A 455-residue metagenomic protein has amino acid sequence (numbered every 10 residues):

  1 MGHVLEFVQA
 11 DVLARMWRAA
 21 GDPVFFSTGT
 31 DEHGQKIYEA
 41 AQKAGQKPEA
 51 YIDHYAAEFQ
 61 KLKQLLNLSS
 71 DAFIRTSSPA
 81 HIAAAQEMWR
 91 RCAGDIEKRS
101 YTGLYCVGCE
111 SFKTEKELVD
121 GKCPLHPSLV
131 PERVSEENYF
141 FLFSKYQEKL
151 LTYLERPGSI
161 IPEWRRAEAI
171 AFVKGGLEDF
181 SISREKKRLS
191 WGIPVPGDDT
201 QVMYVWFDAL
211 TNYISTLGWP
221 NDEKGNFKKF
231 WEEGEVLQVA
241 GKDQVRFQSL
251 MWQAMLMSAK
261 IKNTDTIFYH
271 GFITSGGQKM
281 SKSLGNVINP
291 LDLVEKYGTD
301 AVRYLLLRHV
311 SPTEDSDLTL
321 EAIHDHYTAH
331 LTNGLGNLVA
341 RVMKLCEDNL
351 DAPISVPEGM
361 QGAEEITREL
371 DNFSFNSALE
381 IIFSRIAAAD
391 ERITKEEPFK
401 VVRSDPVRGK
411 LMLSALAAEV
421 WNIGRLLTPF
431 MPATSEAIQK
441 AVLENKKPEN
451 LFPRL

Functional and structural regions predicted by a protein language model:
M1-D95: N-terminal Rossmann-like or analogous alpha/beta NTP/dinucleotide-binding catalytic cores that position adenine
M1-T28, A80-E87, K122-D348, I354 (+1 more regions): Structured secondary-structure scaffolds
F25, G29, Q46, Y101-L104 (+4 more regions): Basic, alpha-helical terminal appendages of large translation-related enzymes
A72-A83, K98-S111, Y269: Short, glycine/charge-rich beta-strand/loop segments that flank catalytic centers and engage negatively charged groups
R91, Y105, F112, K122 (+1 more regions): The −1 position to Zn-ligating cysteines in a subset of zinc-ribbon hairpins
A93-T102, S111-L118, V134: Short, flexible, mixed-charge glycine/proline-rich loop motifs that serve as phosphate/nucleic-acid-contacting
G94, G108-S111, L125-L129: Short Cys/His-rich local motifs and their 1-3 flanking residues in nucleic-acid-associated proteins and small
K344-G359, S377-I381, I393-R403: Short acidic alpha-helical/loop segments enriched in Asp/Glu that coordinate divalent cations
